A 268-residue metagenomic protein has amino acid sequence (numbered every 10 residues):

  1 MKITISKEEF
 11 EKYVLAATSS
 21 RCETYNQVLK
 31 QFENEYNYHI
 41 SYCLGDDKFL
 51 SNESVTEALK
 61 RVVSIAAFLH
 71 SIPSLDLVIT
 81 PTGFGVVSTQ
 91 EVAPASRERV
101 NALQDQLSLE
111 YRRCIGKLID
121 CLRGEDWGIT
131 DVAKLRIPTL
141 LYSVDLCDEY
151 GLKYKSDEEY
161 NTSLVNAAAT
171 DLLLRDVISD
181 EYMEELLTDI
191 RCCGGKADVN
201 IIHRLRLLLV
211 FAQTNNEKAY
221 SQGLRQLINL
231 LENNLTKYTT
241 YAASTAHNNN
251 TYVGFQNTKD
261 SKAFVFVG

Functional and structural regions predicted by a protein language model:
M1-K60, S74-G268: Conserved short "hinge" loops at termini or chain/domain junctions
V63: Catalytic-loop motifs flanking and including active-site residues across diverse enzymes
